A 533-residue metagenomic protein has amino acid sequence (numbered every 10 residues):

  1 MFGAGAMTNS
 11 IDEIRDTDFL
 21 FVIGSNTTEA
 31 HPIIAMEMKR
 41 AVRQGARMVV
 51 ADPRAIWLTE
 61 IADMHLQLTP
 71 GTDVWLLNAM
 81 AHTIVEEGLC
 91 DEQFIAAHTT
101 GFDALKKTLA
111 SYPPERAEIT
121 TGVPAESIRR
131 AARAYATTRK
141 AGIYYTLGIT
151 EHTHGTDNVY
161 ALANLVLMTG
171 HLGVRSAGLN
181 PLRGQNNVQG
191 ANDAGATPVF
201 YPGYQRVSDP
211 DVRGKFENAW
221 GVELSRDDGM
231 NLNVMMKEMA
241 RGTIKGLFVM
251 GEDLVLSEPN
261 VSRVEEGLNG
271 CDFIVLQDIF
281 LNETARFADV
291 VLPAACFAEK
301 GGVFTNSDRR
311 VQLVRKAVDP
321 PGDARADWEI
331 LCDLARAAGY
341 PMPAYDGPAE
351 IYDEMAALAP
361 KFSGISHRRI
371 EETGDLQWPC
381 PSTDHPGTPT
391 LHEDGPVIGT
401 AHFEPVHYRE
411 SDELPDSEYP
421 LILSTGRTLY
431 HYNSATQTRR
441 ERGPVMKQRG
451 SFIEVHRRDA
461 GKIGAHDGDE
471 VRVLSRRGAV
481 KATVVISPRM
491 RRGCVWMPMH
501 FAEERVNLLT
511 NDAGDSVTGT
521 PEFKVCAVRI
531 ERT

Functional and structural regions predicted by a protein language model:
M1-N187, R206-D384, L423, V445-V485: Cofactor-pocket helix-loop regions in the catalytic cores of large enzyme subunits
T28, T150-E151, Y430-Y432, E504: Short, acidic Gly/Pro/Ser/Thr-rich loop/turn segments
N192, T197, K215, P348-G443: Long, low-complexity segments enriched in small/aliphatic residues
P389-T390, I422, E470-R472, R529: Residue-level detector of beta-strand face positions
G399, G468, R491-G493: Glycine-centered loop/turn motifs
T438-R449, H500-E504, L508-L509, D515: Flexible, small-/acidic-enriched active-site or ligand-binding loops
P488-H500: Short, solvent-exposed secondary-structure boundary/capping segments
D515-T533: Long, low-complexity intrinsically disordered regions
